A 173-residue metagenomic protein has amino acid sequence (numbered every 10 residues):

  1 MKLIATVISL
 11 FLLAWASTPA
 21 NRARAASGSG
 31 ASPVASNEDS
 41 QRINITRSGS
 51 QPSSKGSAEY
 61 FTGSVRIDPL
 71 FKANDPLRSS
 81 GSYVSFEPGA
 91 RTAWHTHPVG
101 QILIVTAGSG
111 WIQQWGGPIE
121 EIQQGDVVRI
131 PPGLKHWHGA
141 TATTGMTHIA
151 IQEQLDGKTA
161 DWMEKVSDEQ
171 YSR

Functional and structural regions predicted by a protein language model:
M1-I4: Positively charged n-region of N-terminal signal peptides that target proteins for export
T6-A16: Bacterial N-terminal signal peptides
A16, A20-A25: Boundary at the C-terminal end of the N-terminal hydrophobic targeting segment
A26-R78, T159-R173: A short, N-terminal "cap"/entry segment at the start of jelly-roll beta-barrel domains of the cupin/DSBH fold
Y83-E87, T96-I112, I151-E153: Short, conserved beta-strand element in jelly-roll/cupin
T92-W94, I112-Q113, K135-T141: Short beta-strand His + acidic residue motifs that chelate non-heme Fe in jelly-roll/DSBH and cupin folds
G116-G133: Short acidic-glycine-tyrosine-enriched beta hairpin
T143-W162: A short hydrophobic beta-strand segment most commonly corresponding to one strand of the jelly-roll/cupin
